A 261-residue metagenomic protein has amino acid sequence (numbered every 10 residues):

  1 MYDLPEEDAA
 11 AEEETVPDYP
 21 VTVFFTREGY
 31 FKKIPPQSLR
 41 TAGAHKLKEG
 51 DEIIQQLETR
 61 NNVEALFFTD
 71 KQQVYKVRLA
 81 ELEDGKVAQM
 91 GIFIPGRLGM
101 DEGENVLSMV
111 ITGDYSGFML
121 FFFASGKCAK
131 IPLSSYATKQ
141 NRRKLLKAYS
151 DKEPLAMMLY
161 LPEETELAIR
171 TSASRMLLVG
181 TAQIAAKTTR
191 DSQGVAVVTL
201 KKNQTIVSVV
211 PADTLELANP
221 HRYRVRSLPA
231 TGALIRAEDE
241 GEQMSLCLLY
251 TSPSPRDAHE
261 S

Functional and structural regions predicted by a protein language model:
M1-S252: C-terminal interaction appendages of subunits in large macromolecular complexes
Y250, P255-S261: Single conserved hydrophobic/aromatic residue that forms the stacking wall/gate of nucleotide- or nucleobase-binding
